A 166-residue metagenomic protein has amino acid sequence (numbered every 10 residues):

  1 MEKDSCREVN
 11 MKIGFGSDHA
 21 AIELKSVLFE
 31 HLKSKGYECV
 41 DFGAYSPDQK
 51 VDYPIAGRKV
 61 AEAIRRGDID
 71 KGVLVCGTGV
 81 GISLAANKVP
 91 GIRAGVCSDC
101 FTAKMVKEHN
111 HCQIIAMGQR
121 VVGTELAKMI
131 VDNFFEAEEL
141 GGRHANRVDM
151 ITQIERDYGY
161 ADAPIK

Functional and structural regions predicted by a protein language model:
M1-N10: Short, Lys/Arg-enriched N-terminal segments with co-localized hydrophobic residues within the first ~10-30 amino acids
C6, I64-D68, K107-H109, G123: Solvent-exposed alpha-helices and their adjacent loops that cap or buttress functional pockets in soluble metabolic
K12-G16, A20-A21, C100-K166: C-terminal binding/interaction regions
F15-S34: Glycine-rich phosphate/diphosphate-binding loop of Rossmann-like nucleotide-binding domains
E30, R58, E62, L84 (+2 more regions): Alpha-helical segments flanking ligand/cofactor-binding loops in enzyme cores
K35, V89-P90, N110: Short, structured coil segments at secondary-structure junctions
E38-Q49: A short beta-strand-loop structural module common to alpha/beta enzyme folds
A56-V96: Helix-adjacent hinge/juxtasegments
